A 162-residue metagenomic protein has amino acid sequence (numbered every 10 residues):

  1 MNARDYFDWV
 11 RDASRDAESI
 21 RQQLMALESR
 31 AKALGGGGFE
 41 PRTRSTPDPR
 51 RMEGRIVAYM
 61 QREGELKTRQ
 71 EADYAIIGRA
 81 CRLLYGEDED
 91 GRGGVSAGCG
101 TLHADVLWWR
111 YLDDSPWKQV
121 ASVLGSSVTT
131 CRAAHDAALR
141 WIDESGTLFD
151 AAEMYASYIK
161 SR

Functional and structural regions predicted by a protein language model:
M1-S96, E144-R162: N-terminal interaction/assembly modules
R15, S115, T130-A133: Short, well-structured alpha-helical interface segments that form or flank functional binding sites
A97-S115: Short amphipathic alpha helix immediately N-terminal
Q119-L124: Short alpha-helical "recognition helix" segments of helix-turn-helix
S127: Helix-turn-helix DNA-binding motif, specifically the short coil turn and the N-cap/start of the second
C131-S145, F149: DNA major-groove recognition helices of helix-turn-helix
